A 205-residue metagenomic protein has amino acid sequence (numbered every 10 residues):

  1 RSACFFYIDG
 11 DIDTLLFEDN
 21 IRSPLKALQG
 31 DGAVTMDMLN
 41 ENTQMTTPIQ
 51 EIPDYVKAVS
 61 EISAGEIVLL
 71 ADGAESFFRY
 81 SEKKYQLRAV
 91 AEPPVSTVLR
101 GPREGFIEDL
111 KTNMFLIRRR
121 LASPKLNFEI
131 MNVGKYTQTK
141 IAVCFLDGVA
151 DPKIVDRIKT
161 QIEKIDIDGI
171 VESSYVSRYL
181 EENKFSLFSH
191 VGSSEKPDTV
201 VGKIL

Functional and structural regions predicted by a protein language model:
R1-L205: Cytosolic regulatory modules rich in charged/polar residues
